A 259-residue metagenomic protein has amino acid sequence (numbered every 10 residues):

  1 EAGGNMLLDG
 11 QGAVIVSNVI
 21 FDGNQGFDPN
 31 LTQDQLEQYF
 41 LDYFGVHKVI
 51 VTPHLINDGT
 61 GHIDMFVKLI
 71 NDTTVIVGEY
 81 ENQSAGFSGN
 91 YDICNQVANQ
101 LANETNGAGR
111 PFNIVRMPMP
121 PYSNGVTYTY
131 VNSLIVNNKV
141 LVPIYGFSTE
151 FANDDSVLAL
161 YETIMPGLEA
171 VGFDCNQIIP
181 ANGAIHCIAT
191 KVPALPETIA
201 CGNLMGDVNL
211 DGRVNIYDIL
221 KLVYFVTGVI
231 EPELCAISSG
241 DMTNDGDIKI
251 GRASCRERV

Functional and structural regions predicted by a protein language model:
E1-A200: Histidine/cysteine-enriched polar flanking segments
E197-R258: Cellulosome-associated attachment modules in secreted, modular CAZymes
